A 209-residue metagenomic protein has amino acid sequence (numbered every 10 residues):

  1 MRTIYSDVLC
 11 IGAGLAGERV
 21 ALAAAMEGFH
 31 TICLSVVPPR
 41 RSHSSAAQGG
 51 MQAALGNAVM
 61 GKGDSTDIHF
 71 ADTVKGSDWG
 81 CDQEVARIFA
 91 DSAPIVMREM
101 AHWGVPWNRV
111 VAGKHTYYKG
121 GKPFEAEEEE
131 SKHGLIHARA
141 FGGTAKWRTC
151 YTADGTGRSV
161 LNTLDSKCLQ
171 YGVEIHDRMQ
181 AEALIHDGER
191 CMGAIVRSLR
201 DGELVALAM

Functional and structural regions predicted by a protein language model:
M1-V8, L15, E174: N-terminal charge/polar-biased segments
T3-S6, D201-M209: Core beta-strand elements of the Rossmann-like FAD/NAD(P) dinucleotide-binding domain in flavoenzyme oxidoreductases
V8-C33: N-terminal Rossmann-like FAD-binding beta1-loop-alpha1 element of flavoenzymes
A13-G14, A153, E203-V205: Alpha-helix N-cap/helix-initiation motif
L15, A194, A206-M209: Mobile, glycine-rich extracellular loop/lid and propeptide segments that shape or gate substrate/ligand access
G28-P39, A208-M209: Short, hydrophobic/aliphatic alpha-helical segments
P38-D201: Conserved N-terminal/central alpha/beta ligand/cofactor-binding core
